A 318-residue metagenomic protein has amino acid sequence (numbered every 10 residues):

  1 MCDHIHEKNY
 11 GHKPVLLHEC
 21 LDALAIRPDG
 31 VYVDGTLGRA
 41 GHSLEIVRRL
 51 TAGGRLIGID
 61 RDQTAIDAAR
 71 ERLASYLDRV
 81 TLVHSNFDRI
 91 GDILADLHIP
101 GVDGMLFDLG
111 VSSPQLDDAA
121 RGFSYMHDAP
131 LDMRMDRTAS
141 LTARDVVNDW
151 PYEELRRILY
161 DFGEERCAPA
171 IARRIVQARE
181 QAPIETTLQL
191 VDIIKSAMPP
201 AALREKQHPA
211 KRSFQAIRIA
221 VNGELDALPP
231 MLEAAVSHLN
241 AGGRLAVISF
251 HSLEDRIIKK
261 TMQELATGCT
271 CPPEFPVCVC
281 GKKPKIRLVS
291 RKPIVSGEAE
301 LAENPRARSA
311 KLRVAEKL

Functional and structural regions predicted by a protein language model:
M1-L318: S-adenosyl-L-methionine-dependent methyltransferase catalytic core, i.e., the SAM/SAH-binding region
